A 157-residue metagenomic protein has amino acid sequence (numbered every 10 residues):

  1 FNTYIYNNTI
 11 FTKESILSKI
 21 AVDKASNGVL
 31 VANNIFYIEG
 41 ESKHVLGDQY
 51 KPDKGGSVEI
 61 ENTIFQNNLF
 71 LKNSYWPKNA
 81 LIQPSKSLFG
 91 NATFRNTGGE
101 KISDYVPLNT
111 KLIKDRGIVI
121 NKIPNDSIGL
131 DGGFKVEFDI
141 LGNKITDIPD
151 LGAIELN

Functional and structural regions predicted by a protein language model:
F1-N2, Y6, F11, S15 (+2 more regions): Long hydrophobic segments that form regular secondary structure
I16-K19, S42-K43: Structural detector of coil-to-beta-strand junctions
N27-A32, Y37-N157: Acidic, glycine- and Ser/Thr-rich low-complexity intrinsically disordered tracts in extracellular/secreted proteins
